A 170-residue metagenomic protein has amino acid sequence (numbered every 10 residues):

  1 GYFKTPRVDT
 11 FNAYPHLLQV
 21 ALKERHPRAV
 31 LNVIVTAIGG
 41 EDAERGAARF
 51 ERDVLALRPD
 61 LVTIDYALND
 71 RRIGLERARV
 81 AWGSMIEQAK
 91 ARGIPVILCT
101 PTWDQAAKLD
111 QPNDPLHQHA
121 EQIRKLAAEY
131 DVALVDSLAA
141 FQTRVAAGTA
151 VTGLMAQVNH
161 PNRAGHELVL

Functional and structural regions predicted by a protein language model:
G1-D9: Short glycine-rich His-centered loop
N12, H16-N32, E41-L168: Alpha-helical cap/lid subdomain in secreted, periplasmic, or secretory-pathway luminal O-acyl-processing enzymes
V35: Class I SAM-dependent methyltransferase core
